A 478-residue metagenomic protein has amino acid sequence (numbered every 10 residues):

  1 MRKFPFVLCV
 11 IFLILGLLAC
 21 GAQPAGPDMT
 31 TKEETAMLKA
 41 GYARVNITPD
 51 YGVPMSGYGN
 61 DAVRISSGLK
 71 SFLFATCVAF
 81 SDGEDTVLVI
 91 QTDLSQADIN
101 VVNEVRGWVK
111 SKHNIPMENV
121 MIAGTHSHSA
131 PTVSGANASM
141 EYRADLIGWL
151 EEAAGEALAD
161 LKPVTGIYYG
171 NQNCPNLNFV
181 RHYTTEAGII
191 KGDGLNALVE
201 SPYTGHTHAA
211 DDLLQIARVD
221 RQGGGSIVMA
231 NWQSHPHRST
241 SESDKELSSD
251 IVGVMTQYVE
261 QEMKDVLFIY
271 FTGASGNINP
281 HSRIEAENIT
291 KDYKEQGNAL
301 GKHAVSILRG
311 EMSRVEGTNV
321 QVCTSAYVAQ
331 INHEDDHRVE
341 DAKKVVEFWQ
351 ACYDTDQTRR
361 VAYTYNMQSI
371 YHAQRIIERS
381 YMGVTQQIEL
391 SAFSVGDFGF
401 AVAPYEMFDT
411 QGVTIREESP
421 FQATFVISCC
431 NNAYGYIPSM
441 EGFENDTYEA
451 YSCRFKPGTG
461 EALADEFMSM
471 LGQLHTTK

Functional and structural regions predicted by a protein language model:
M1-L8: Bacterial N-terminal signal peptides that target proteins for export
F12-L15: Small-residue packing motifs within transmembrane alpha-helices
L17-A19: C-terminal motif of bacterial Sec signal peptides marking the signal peptidase cleavage site
G21-P27: Bacterial lipoprotein signal-peptidase II cleavage site
M29-A123, P131-L267, F271-I284, N288-N298 (+2 more regions): Conserved beta-alpha junction segments in alpha/beta enzyme cores
